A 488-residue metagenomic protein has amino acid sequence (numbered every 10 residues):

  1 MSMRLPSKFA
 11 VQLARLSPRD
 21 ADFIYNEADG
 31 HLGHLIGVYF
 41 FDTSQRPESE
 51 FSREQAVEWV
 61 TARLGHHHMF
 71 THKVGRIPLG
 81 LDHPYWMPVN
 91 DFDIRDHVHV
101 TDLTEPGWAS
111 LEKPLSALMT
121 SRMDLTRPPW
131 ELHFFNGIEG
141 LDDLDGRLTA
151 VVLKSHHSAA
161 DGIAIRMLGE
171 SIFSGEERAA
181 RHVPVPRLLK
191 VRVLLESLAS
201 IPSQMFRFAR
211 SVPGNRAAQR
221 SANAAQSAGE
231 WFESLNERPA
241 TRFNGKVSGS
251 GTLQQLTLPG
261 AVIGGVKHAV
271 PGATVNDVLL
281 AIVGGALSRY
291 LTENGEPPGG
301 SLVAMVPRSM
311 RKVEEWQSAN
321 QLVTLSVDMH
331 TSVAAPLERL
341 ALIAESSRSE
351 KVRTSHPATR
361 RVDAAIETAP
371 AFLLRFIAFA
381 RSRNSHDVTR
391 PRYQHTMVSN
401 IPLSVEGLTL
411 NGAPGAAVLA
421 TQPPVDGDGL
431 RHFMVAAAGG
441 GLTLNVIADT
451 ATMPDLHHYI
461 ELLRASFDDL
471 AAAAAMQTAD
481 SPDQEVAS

Functional and structural regions predicted by a protein language model:
S2-R19, V38-F51, Q55-G429, V435-R464 (+1 more regions): Soluble acyl-CoA-dependent acyltransferase catalytic core bearing the H(X)4D motif
D22-N26: Intrinsically disordered, low-complexity linker and terminal regions at domain boundaries
D29-L35: TRNA-binding/sensing appendages of the translation machinery
